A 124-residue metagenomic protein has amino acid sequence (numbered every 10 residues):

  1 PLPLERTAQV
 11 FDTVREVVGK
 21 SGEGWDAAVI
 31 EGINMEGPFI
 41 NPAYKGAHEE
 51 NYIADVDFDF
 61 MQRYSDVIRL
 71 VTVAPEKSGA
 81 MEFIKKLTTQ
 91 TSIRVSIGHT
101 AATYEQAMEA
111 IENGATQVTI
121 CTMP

Functional and structural regions predicted by a protein language model:
P1-D59, A80-T88: Active-site loop-helix segments enriched in His/Asp/Glu that coordinate and activate a nucleophilic water at divalent
D59-S65: Alpha-helix C-terminal capping segments
S65-P124: Active-site core of metal-dependent hydrolases
